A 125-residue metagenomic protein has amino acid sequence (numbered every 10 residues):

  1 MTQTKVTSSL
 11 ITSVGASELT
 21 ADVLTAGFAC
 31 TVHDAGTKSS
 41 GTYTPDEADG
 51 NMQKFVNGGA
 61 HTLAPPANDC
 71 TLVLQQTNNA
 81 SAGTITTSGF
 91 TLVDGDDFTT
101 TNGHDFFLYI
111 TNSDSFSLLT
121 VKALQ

Functional and structural regions predicted by a protein language model:
M1-F28: Register-specific beta-strand positions within repetitive beta-rich fiber domains
T2, S39, D94: Glycine-rich, flexible loop/turn motifs
E18-T71, Q75-T86, N102-F107, T111-Q125: Exposed extracellular interaction/assembly regions and N-terminal maturation sites
G89-N102: Terminal beta-strand-rich extracellular "head" domains that mediate receptor/glycan or other ligand binding
